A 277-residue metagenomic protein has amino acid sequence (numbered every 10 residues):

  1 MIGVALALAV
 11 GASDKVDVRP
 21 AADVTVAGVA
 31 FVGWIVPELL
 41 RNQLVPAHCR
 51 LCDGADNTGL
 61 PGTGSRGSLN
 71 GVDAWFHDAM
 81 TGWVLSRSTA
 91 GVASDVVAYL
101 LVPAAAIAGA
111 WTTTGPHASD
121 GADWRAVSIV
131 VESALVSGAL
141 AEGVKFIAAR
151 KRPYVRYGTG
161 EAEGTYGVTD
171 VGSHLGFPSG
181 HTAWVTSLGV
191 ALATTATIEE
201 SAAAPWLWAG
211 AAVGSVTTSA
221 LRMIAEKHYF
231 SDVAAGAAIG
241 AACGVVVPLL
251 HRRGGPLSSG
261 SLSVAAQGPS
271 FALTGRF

Functional and structural regions predicted by a protein language model:
M1-L44, A90-D95, A108-W111, A118-I129 (+1 more regions): Replace "edges of transmembrane helices
A12, A21, G54-A55, L69-M80 (+1 more regions): Intrinsically disordered, low-complexity regulatory regions of eukaryotic regulatory proteins
N42-V72: Interfacial/capping segments of alpha-helical transmembrane domains
T63-T81, A106, W111: A short glycine/small-residue-enriched secondary-structure motif
V72-S86, A162-D170: Short membrane-interface loop/juxtamembrane segments of multi-pass integral membrane proteins
F76-P103: Interfacial helix-start motif at the membrane-water boundary
